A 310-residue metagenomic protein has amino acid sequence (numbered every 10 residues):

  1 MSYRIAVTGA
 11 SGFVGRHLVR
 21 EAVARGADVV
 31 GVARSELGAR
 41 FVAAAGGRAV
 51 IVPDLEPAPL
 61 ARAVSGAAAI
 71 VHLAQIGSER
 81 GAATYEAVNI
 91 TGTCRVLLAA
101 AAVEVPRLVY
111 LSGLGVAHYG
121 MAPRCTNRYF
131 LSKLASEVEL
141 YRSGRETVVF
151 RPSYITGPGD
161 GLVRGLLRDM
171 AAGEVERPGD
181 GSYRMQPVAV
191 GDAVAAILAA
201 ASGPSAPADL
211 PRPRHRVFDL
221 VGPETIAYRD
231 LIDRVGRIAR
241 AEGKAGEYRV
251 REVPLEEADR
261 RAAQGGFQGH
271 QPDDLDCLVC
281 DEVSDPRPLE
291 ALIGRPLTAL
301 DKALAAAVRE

Functional and structural regions predicted by a protein language model:
I5-R25: N-terminal Rossmann NAD(P)H-binding glycine-rich loop of SDR-like oxidoreductase domains
G47-A67: Conserved Rossmann-fold cofactor-binding substructure of NAD(P)-dependent oxidoreductases
T91-S132, V148: Conserved Rossmann-fold NAD(P)-dependent oxidoreductase catalytic core, especially the SDR/UDP-sugar
S112, E137-G161: Conserved beta-loop-beta element that borders a ligand/cofactor-binding pocket
G161-G165, D180-P204, R216: Substrate-positioning beta->alpha
S182-G191, R214-I238, Y248-R261, T298-A299: Substrate-binding strand-loop-helix patch in Rossmann-like NAD(P)-dependent oxidoreductase/epimerase domains
G236-V283: Terminal hydrophobic/aromatic helix or amphipathic segment near a protein terminus
S284-E310: Amphipathic terminal alpha-helices
